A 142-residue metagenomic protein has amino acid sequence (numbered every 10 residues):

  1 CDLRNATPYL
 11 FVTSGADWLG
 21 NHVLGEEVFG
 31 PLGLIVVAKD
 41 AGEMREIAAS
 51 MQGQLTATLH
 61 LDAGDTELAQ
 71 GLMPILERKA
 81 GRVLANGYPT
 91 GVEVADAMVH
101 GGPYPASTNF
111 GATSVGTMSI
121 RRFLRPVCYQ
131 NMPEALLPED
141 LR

Functional and structural regions predicted by a protein language model:
C1-L10, Q54, T58-R142: C-terminal segments
C1-L55: NAD(P)-dependent aldehyde/semialdehyde dehydrogenase
